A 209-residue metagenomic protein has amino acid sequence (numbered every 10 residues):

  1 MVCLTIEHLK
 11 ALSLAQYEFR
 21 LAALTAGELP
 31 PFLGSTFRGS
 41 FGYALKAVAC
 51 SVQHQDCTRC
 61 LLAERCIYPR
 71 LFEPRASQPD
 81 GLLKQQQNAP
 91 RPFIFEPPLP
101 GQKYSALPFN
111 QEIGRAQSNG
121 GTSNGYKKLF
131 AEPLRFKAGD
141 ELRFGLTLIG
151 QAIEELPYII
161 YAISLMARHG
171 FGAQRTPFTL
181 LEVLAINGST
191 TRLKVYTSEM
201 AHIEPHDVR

Functional and structural regions predicted by a protein language model:
M1-R209: RNA-interacting cores
